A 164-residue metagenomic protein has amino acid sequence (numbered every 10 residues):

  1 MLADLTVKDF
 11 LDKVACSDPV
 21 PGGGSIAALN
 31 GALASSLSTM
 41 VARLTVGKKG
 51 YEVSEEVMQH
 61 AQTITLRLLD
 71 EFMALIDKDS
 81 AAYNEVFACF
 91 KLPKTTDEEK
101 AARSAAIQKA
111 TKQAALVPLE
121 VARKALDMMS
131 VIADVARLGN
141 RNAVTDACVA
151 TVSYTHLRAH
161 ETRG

Functional and structural regions predicted by a protein language model:
L2-P21: Short, hydrophobic/aliphatic alpha-helical segments
F10, L33-M40, L75, A82 (+2 more regions): Amphipathic, well-ordered alpha-helical segments in soluble domains
A15-S35: Glycine/serine-rich anion-binding loops at beta->alpha junctions that coordinate negatively charged ligand groups
L29-L33, A61, L68-L75, A114-K124 (+1 more regions): Amphipathic alpha-helix face/heptad-repeat signature
L37-V57: Phosphate-handling active-site elements
Y51-N84: A structural-propensity feature for long, helix-poor, extended segments
D79, Y83-S153: Amphipathic alpha-helical interface segments
T155-G164: Conserved small/polar residues in nucleotide/adenosyl-binding loops
